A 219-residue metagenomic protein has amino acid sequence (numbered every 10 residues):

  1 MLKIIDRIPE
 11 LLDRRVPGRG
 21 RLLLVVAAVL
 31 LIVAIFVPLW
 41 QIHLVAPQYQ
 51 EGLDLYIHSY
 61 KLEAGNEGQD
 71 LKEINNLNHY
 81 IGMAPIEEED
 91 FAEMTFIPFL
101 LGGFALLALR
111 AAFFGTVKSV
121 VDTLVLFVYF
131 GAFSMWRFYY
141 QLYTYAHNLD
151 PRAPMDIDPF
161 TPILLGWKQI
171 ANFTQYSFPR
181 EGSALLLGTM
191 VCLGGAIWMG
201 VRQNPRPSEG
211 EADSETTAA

Functional and structural regions predicted by a protein language model:
M1-P9, N75-H79: Membrane-proximal N-terminal segments immediately preceding the first transmembrane helix
I4-I5, P98-N148, P205-A219: Hydrophobic alpha-helical transmembrane segments of integral membrane proteins
I4-V16, A171-N172: Cytosolic juxtamembrane amphipathic/interface segments immediately preceding and feeding into a transmembrane helix
R14-L31, T116-V128, A196-M199: Alpha-helical transmembrane segments and their helix-start/interface "positive-inside/aromatic belt" motifs in integral
A28-L30, F91-A112, A184-G194: Hydrophobic alpha-helical transmembrane segments
V29-Q41, G131-W136: Hydrophobic alpha-helical membrane-embedded segments
F36-F91, F138-S177: Long, glycine/tryptophan/cysteine-rich extracytoplasmic
T144-A219: Terminal transmembrane helical module of multi-pass membrane proteins
